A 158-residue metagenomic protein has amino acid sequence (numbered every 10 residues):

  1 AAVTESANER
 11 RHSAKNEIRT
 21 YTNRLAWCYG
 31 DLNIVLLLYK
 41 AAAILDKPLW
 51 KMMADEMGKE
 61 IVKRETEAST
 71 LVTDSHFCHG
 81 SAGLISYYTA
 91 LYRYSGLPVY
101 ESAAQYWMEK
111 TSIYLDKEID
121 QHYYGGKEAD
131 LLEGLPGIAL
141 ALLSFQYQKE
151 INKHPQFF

Functional and structural regions predicted by a protein language model:
A1-F158: Glycan-recognition and catalytic cores of secretory/periplasmic carbohydrate-active enzymes
